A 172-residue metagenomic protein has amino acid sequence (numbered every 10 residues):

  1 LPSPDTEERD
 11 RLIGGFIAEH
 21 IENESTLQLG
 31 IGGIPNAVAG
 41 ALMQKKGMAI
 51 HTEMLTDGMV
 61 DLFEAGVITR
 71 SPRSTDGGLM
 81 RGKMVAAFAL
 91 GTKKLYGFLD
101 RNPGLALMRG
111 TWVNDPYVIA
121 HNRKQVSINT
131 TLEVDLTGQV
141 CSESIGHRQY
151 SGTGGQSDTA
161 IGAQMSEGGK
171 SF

Functional and structural regions predicted by a protein language model:
L1-F172: Conserved phosphate- and dinucleotide-binding cores of soluble alpha/beta proteins, encompassing both enzyme active
